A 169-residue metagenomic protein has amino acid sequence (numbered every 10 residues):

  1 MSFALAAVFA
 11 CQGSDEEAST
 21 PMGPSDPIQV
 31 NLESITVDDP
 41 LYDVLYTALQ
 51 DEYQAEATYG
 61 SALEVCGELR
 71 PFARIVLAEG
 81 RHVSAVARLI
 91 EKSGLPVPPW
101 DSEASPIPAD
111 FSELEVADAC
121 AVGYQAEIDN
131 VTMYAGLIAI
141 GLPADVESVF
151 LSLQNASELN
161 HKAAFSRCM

Functional and structural regions predicted by a protein language model:
M1-F3: Sec-dependent N-terminal signal peptides
A7-Q12: C-terminal motif of bacterial Sec signal peptides marking the signal peptidase cleavage site
D15-E17: N-terminal non-globular leader segments, chiefly Sec-dependent signal peptides
T20-M169: All-alpha RGS (Regulator of G-protein Signaling) helical domain and cognate RGS-like helical scaffolds
